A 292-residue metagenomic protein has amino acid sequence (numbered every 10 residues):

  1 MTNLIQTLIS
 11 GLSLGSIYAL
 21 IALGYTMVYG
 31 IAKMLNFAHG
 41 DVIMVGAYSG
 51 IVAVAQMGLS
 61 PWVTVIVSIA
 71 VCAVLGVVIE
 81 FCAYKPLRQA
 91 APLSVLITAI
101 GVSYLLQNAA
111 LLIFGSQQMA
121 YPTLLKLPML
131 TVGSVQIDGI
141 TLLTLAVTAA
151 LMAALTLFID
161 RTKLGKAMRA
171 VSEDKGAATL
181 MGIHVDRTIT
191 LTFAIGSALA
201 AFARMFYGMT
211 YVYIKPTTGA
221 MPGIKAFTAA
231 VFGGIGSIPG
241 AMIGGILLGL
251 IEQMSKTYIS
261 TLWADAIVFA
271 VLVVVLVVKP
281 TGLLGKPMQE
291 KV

Functional and structural regions predicted by a protein language model:
M1-I21, S49, M57-T64, A90-V95 (+3 more regions): Membrane-interfacial amphipathic/re-entrant helices at transmembrane-helix boundaries
I9, I31-V78, C82, G234: Membrane-embedded helix boundary and interhelical linker motif in transport proteins
L14, Q136-I214, G233, I238-G244: Helix-loop-helix "hairpin" substructures at the membrane interface of multi-pass membrane proteins
S16, Y25-A47, P61, Q89-S94 (+7 more regions): Short, non-helical or kinked segments that cap or interrupt transmembrane helices
Y18-L20, G58-I69, F193-A200, R204-A270: Transmembrane alpha-helical segments in multi-pass inner-membrane proteins
Y25, G58-V102, A109, I243-L248 (+1 more regions): Alpha-helical transmembrane segments within multi-pass membrane transporters and channels
A47-I51, I69-L75, I100-N108, V147-T156 (+3 more regions): Hydrophobic core segments of alpha-helical transmembrane domains in multi-pass membrane transport and ion-translocation
P86-R161, T188-L191, V212, M254 (+4 more regions): Transmembrane helix-bundle core of multi-pass membrane transporters and related energy-transducing complexes
